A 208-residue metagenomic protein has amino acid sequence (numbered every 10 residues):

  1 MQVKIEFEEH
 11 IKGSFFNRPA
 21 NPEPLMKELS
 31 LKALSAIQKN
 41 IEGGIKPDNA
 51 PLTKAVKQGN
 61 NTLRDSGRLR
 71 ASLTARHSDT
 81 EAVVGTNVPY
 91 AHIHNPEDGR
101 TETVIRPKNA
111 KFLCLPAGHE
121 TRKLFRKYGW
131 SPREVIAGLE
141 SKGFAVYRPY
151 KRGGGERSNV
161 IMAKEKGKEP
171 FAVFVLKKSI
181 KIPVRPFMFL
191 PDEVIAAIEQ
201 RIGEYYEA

Functional and structural regions predicted by a protein language model:
M1-A208: Short, Lys/Arg-rich flexible segments
